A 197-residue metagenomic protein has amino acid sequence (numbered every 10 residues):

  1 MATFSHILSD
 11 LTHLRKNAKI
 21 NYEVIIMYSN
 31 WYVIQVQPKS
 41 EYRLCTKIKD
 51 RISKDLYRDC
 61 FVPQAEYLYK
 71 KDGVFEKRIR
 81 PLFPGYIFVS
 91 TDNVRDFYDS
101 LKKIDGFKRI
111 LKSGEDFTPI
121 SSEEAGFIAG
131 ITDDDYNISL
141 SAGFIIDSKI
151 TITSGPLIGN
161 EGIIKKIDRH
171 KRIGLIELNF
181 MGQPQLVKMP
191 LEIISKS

Functional and structural regions predicted by a protein language model:
A2-K149, L175-S197: Acidic-enriched and Gly/Ser
S29-N30, T153-E161: Short coil-to-beta-strand transition motifs
G155-L157, I167-R172: Short, conserved beta-turn/loop elements at beta-strand boundaries and strand-helix junctions
